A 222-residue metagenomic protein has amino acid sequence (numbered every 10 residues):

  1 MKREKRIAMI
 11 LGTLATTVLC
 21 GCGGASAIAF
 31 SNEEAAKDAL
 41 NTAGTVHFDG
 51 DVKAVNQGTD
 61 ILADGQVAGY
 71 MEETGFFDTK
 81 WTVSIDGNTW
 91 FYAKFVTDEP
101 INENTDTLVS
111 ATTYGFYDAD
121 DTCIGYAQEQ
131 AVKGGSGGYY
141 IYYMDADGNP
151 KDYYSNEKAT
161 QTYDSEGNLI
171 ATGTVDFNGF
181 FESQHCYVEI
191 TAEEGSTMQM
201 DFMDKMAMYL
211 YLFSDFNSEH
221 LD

Functional and structural regions predicted by a protein language model:
M1-A39: Gram-positive cell-envelope targeting signals
G24-K80, N88-F91, D106-S110, D120-Y140 (+1 more regions): Low-complexity or membrane-interfacial segments used for flexible interactions
V96-L108: Right-handed parallel beta-helix
Y114: Blade-loop segments of beta-propeller domains
